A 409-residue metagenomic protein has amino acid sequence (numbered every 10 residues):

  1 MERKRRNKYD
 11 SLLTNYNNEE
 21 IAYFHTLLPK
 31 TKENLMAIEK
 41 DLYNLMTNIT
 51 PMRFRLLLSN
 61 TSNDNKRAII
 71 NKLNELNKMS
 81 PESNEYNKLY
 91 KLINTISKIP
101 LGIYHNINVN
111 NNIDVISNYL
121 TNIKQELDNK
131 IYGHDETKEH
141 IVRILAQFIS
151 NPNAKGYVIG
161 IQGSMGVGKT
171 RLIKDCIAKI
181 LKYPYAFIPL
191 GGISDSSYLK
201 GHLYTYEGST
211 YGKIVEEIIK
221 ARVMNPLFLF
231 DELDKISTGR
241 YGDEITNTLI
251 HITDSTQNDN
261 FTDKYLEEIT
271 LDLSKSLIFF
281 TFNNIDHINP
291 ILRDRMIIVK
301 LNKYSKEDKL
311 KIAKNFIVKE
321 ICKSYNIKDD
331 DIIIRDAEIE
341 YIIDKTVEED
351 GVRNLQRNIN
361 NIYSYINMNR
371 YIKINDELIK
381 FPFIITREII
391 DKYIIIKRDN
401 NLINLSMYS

Functional and structural regions predicted by a protein language model:
E2-S150: Extended, charged alpha-helical coiled-coil/arm scaffolds that mediate oligomerization and mechanical coupling in large
L58-K66, R222, F280, N284-D294 (+2 more regions): Conserved C-terminal "switch" segment of AAA+ ATPases
N153-I159, M224-P226, S276: Pre-Walker A (Motif I) flank of P-loop NTPase domains
K155-L190, I219-K220, I250: Walker A/P-loop
K179-S209, E217, S237, D308: AAA+/P-loop NTPase substrate/partner-engagement loops
A221-N225, T262-T281, I334, F381-I385: AAA+/SF3 P-loop NTPase mechanochemical coupling elements
E232-L271: Conserved catalytic/switch belt of AAA+ P-loop NTPases
R353, N358-S409: C-terminal engagement/docking regions of AAA+ P-loop ATPases
